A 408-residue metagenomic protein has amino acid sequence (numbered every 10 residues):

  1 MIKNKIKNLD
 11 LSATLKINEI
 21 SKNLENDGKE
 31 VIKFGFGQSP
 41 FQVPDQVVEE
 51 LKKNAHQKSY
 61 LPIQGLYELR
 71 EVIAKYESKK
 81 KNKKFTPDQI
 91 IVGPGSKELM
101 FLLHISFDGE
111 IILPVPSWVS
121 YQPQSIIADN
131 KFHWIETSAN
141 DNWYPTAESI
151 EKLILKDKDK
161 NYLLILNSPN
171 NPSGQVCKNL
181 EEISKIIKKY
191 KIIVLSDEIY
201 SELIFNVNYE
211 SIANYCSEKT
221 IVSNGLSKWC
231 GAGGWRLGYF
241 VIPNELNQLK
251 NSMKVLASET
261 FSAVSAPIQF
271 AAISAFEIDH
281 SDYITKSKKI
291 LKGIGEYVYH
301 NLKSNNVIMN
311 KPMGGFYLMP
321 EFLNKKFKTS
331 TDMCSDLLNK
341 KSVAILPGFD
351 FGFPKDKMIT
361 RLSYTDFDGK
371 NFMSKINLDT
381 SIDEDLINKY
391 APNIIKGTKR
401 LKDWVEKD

Functional and structural regions predicted by a protein language model:
I2-P94, F276-I278, D385-K389, V405-D408: N-terminal small-domain helix-loop-helix segment of the aminotransferase-like
L24, A128, I186-Y190, N305 (+1 more regions): Helix C-cap/helix->beta junction micro-motif
S106-S125: Conserved PLP-anchoring active-site segment centered on the Schiff-base-forming lysine
L113, W134, V194-S196, I345-P347: Hydrophobic residues in well-ordered beta-strands that form the structural core
A139-V207: Active-site phosphate-binding strand-loop segment of PLP-dependent enzymes
L155, D336-A344, F351-D408: PLP-dependent enzyme catalytic core of the Aspartate aminotransferase-like
E218-K289, Y299-L302, E384, T398-K399: Conserved core segment of the aminotransferase class I/II
I273, K289-Y299, M309-F322, M358: Conserved glycine-rich beta-strand-loop-beta hairpin in the small C-terminal domain of fold type I
